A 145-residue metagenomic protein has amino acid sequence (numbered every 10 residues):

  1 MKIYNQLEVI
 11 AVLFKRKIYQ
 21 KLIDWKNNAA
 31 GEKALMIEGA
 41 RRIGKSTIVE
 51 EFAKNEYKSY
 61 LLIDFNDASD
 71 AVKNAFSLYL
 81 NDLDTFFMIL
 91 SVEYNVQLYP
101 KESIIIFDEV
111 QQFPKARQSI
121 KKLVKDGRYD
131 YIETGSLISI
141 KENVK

Functional and structural regions predicted by a protein language model:
M1-K145: Phosphate-binding site recognition
